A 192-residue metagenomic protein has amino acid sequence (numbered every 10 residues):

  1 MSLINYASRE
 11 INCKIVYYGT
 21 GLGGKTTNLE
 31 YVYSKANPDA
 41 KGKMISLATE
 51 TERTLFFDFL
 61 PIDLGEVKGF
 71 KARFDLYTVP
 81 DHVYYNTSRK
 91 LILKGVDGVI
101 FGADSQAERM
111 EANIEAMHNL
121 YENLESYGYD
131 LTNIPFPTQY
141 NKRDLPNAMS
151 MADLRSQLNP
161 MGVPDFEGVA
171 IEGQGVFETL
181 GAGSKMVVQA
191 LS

Functional and structural regions predicted by a protein language model:
S2-T49: Conserved G1/Walker A P-loop phosphate-binding module
S8, E52-L55, G65-F70, L91-G95 (+2 more regions): Conserved catalytic network of the ASCE P-loop NTPase/AAA+ motor domain
Y17, F101, T138-Y140: Structural beta-sheet core signal
L22, H82, Q106-E108, K142-P146 (+1 more regions): Conserved nucleotide-binding/hydrolysis micro-motifs of P-loop NTPases
I45-Y84: Switch I (G2) and immediately adjacent beta-strands of P-loop GTPase domains
N86-E108: Inter-motif core of Ras-like GTPase G domains
S105-M161: Conserved C-terminal guanine-recognition region of P-loop GTPase G domains, centered on the G4
D144-S192: Canonical P-loop GTPase G-domain recognition
